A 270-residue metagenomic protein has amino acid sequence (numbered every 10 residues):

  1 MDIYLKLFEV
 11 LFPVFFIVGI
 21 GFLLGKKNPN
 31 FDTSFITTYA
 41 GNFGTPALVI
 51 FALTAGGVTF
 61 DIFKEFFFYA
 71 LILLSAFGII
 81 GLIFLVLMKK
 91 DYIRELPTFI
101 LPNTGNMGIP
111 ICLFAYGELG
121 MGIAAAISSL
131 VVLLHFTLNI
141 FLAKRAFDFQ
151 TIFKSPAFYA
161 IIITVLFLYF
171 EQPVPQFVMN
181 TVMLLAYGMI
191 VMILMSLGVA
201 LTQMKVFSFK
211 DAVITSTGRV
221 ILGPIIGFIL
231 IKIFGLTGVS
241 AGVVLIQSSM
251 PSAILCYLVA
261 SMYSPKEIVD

Functional and structural regions predicted by a protein language model:
M1-D270: Alpha-helical transmembrane segments of multi-pass small-molecule/ion transporters
